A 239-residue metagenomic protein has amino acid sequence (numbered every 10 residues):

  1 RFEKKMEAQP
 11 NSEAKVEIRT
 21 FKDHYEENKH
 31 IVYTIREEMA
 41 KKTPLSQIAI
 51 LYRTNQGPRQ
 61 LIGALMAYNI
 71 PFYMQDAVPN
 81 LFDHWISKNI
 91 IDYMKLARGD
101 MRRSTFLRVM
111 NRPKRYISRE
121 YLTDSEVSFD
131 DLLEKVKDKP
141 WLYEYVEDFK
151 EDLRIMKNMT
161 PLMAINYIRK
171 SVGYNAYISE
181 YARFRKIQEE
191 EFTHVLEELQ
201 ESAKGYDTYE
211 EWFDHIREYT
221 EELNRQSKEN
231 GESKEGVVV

Functional and structural regions predicted by a protein language model:
R1-P71, R98: Helicase P-loop NTPase motor core
K5, I48, Q75-A77, E120 (+2 more regions): Residue-level detector of family-conserved "landmark" positions at structurally sensitive sites
E7, A77-N80, K228-E229: Short, solvent-exposed loop/turn elements at beta->coil junctions and helix N-caps that rim active or binding pockets
K15-V16, S87, G236-V237: A residue-level signal for beta-strand positions that form part of recognition/binding surfaces within mature
F21-H24, L51-N55, P79, K114 (+2 more regions): Short beta->alpha junction loops/turns
E27-H30, T34, N89, E198 (+1 more regions): Well-ordered alpha-helical segments embedded in enzymatic catalytic cores
P44, R59-A64, I91-V239: Conserved helicase C-terminal RecA-like lobe
Q75-R98: Short alpha-helix plus adjacent loop in nuclease-associated cores
